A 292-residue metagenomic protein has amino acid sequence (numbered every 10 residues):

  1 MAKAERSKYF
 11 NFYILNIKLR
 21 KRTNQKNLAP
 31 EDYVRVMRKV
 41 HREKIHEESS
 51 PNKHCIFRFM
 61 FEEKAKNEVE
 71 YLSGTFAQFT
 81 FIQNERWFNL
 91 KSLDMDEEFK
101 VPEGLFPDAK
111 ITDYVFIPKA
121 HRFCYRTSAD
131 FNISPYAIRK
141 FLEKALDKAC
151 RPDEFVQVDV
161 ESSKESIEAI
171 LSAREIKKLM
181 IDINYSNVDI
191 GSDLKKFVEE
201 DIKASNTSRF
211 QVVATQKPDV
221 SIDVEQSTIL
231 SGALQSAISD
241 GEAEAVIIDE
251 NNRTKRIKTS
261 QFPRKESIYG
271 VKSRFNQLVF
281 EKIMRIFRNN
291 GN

Functional and structural regions predicted by a protein language model:
M1-L93, V101, A109, D130-N292: Terminal interaction module
M95-I117: Short, compositionally biased low-complexity segments enriched in polar/charged residues
Y114-R126: Glycine-rich, often proline-containing surface loops adjacent to acidic residues and nearby aromatics that form
